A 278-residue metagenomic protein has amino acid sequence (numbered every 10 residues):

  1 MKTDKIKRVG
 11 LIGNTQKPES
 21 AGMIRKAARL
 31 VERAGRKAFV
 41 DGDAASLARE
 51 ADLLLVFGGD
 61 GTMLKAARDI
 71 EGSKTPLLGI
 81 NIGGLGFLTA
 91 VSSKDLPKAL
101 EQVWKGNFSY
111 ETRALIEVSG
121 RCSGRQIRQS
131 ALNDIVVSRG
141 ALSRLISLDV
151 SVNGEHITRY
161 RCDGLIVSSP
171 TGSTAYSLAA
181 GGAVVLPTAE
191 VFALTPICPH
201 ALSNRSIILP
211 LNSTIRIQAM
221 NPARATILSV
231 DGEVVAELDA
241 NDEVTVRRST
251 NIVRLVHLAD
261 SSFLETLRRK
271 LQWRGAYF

Functional and structural regions predicted by a protein language model:
M1-L53, F57, K65, K94-S109 (+1 more regions): ATP/NTP phosphate-donor binding region
N14, L55, G59, N81 (+2 more regions): A residue-level signal for conserved active-site and pocket-lining positions in enzyme catalytic cores
A51, T112-I116, A131-N133, R144-L148 (+6 more regions): A generic structural signal for short beta-strands and their flanking turns/coil linkers
G61-A67, T174-A179: Short glycine/serine/threonine-rich phosphate/pyrophosphate-binding segments that cradle anionic phosphate groups
K74-P76: Proline-centered loop/turn at the N-terminus of a beta-strand
L85-D163: Catalytic core of DAGKc-family lipid kinases
V137, N153-H156, R205-F278: ATP/nucleoside-binding phosphotransfer catalytic cores, i.e., glycine-rich phosphate-binding loops
R159-S203: Gly/Ser/Thr-rich active-site loops/lids in small-molecule metabolic enzymes that frequently grip phosphoryl groups
